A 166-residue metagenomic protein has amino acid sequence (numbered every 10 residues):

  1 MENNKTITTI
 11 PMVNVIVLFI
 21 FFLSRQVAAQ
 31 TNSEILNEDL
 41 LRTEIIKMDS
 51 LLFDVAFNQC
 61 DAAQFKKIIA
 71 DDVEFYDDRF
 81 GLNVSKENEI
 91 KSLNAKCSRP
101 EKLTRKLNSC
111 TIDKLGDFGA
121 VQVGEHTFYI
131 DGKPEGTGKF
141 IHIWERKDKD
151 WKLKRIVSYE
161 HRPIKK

Functional and structural regions predicted by a protein language model:
M1-L36: Bacterial Sec-dependent N-terminal signal peptides
V27-K67, D71, K165: Short, low-complexity N-terminal intrinsically disordered segments enriched in polar/charged residues
L40-T43, D61-F118: A solvent-exposed, acidic/Ser-Thr-rich amphipathic alpha-helical stretch
I69, R79, T111, G124-H126 (+2 more regions): A mature extracytoplasmic/lumenal domain signature
S98-P100, F128-E135: Short, cysteine-centered beta-strand-loop-beta hairpins and adjacent loop/turn segments enriched in charged/polar
D117-H126, G138: A short hydrophobic beta-strand element
T137-P163: Short beta-strand edge/turn micro-motifs at domain boundaries
